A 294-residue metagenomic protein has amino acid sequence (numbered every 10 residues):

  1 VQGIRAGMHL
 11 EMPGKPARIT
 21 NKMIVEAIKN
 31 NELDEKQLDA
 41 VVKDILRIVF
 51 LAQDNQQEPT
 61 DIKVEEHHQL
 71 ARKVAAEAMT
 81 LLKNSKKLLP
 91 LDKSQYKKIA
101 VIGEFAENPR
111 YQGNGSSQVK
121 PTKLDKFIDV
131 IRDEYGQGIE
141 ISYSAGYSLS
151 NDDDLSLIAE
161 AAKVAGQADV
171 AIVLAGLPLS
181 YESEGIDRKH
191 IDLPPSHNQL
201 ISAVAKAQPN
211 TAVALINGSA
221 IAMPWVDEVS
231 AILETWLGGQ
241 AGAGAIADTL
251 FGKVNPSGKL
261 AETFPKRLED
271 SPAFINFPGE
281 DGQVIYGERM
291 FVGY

Functional and structural regions predicted by a protein language model:
V1-A75, V292: Active-site or pore-adjacent capping/gating segments
R18-L33, Q69-Y294: C-terminal non-catalytic regions of proteins with extracellular/luminal or membrane-system context
